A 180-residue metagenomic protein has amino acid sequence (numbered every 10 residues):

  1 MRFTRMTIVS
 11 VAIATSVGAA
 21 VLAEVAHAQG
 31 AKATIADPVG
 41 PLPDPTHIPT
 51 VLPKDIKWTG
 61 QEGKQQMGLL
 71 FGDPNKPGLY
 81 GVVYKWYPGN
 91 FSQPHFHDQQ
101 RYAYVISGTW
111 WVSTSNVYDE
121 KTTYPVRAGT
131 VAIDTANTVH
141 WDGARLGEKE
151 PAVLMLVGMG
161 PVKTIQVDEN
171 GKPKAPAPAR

Functional and structural regions predicted by a protein language model:
M1-A12: Bacterial N-terminal signal peptides that target proteins for export
T15-V25: C-terminal segment of classical bacterial N-terminal signal peptides
Q29-Y80, E169-R180: A short, N-terminal "cap"/entry segment at the start of jelly-roll beta-barrel domains of the cupin/DSBH fold
H47-P49, I133, W141-R180: Double-stranded beta-helix
P77-H97, T135-N137: Conserved short histidine dyad/triad with adjacent acidic residue
Y87-N90, H97-V117: Glycine- and acidic-residue-biased ligand/ion/polar-headgroup-sensing regions
S92-P94, V112-S113, D134, V139-G147: Short beta-strand His + acidic residue motifs that chelate non-heme Fe in jelly-roll/DSBH and cupin folds
W110, N116-T138: Short acidic-glycine-tyrosine-enriched beta hairpin
